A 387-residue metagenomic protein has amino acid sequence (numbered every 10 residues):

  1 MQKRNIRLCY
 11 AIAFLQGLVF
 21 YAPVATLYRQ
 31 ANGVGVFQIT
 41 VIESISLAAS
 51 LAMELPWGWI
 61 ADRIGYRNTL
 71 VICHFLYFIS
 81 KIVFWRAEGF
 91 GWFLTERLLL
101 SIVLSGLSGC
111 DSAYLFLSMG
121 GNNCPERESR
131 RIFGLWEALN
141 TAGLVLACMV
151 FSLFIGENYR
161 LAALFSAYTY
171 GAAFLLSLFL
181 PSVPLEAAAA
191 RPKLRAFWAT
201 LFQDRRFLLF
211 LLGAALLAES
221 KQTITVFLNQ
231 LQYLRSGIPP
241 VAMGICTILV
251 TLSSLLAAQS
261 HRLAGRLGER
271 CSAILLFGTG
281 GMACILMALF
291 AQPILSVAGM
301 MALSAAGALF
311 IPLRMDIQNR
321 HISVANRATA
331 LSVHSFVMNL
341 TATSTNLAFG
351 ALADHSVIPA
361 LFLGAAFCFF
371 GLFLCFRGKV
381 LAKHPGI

Functional and structural regions predicted by a protein language model:
M1-A52, R206-I248: Helix-loop boundary and gating motifs at the non-cytosolic
M1-K3, P181-G213: Juxtamembrane intracellular "pre-TM" segments in multi-pass secondary transporters
L51-E88: Conserved MFS/SLC helix-loop-helix module at the cytosolic interface between two early adjacent transmembrane helices
M53-G65, I155, L256-E269, A353: Helix-to-loop junctions at the C-terminal end of transmembrane segments in multipass secondary transporters
F75-G89, F93, G278-A291: C-terminal ends and interior cores of transmembrane alpha-helices in multi-pass membrane transporters/permeases
L98-N140: Cytoplasmic helix-loop-helix junction between adjacent transmembrane helices in 12-TM secondary transporters
Y159, S166, G171-R191, R377-I387: Helix-loop junctions on the cytosolic side of multi-pass membrane transporters, especially the intracellular loop
R270-I311: C-terminal transmembrane helical hairpin of 12-TM major facilitator-type secondary transporters
